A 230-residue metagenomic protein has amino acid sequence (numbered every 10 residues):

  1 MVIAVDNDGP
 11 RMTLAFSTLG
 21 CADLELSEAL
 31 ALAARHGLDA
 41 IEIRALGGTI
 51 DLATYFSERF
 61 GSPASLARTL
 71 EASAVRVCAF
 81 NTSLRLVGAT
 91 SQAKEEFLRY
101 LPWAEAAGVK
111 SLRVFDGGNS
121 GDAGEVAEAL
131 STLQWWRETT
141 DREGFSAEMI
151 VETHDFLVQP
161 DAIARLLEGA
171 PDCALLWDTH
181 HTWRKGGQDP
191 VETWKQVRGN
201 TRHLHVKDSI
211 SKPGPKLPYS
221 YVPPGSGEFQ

Functional and structural regions predicted by a protein language model:
I3-R11: Short, Lys/Arg-enriched N-terminal segments with co-localized hydrophobic residues within the first ~10-30 amino acids
R11-L14, L32-L38: A short, Lys/Arg-enriched amphipathic alpha-helix followed by its capping loop at the start of a domain
M12-T18, I41-I43, V77-T82, L112-V114 (+3 more regions): Hydrophobic faces of well-ordered beta-strands that scaffold small-molecule active sites in alpha/beta enzyme cores
T18-L24: Short polar catalytic/cofactor-binding loops
E28, A34-R35, P63-R76, L86-W177 (+1 more regions): Active-site acidic/histidine proton-transfer and metal-coordination neighborhood in alpha/beta enzyme cores
E42-A67, G118-G121: Glycine-rich, proline-tolerant flexible connector loops at the mouths of alpha/beta enzymes
A45-G47, D155, H181, D208-S211: Short, glycine/acidic-enriched loop or turn micro-motifs at the edges of active sites
L52-S57, S91, P160, A164 (+1 more regions): Gly/Pro-rich active-site loop or hairpin
